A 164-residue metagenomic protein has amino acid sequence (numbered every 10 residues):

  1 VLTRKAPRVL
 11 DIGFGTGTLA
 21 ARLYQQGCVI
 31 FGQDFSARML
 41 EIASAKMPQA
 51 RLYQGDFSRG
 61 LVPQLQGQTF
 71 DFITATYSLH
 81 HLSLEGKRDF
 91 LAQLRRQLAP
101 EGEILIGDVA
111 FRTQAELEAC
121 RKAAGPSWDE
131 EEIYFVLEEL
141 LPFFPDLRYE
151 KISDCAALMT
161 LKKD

Functional and structural regions predicted by a protein language model:
V1-L2, A6, T16-Q64, L105-D164: Class I (Rossmann-like) S-adenosyl-L-methionine-dependent methyltransferase catalytic domain, capturing the SAM-binding
I12: Conserved beta-strand/loop positions that form the S-adenosyl-L-methionine
T74: A conserved beta-strand element that flanks and buttresses the S-adenosyl-L-methionine
Y77-S78: Short catalytic micro-motifs in class I SAM-dependent methyltransferases
R88-P100: A short glycine-rich, Lys/Arg-flanked "PGG" loop and its adjoining helix->strand segment in the class I
